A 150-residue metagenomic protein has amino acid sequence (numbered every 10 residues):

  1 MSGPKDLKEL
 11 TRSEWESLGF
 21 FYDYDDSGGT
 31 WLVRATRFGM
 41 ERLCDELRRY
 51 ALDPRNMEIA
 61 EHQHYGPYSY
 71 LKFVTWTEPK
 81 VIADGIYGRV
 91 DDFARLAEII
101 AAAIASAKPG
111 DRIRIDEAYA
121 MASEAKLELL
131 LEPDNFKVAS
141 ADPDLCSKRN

Functional and structural regions predicted by a protein language model:
M1-N150: Positively charged, low-complexity terminal tracts and the immediately adjacent first secondary-structure elements
